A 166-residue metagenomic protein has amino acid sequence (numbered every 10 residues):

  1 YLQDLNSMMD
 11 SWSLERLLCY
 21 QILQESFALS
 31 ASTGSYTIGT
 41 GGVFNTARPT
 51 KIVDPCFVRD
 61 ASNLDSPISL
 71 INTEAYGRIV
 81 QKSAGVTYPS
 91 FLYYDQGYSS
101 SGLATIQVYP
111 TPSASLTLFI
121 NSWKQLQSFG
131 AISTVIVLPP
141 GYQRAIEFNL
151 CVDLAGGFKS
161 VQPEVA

Functional and structural regions predicted by a protein language model:
Y1-A166: Glycine-enriched, solvent-exposed interface loops adjoining structured elements
